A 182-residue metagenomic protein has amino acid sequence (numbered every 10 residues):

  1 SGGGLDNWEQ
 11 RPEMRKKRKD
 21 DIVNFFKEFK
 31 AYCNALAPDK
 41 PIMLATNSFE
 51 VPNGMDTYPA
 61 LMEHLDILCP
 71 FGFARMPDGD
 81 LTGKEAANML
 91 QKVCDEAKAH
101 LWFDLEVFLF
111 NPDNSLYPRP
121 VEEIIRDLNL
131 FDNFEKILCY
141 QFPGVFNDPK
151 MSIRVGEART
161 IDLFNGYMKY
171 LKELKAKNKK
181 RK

Functional and structural regions predicted by a protein language model:
S1, R18-M55, P70, A97-P112 (+1 more regions): Aromatic-lined carbohydrate-recognition surfaces of secreted/lumenal glycan-active proteins
S1-D6, N53-G83, Y140-F142: Aromatic- and acid-rich polysaccharide-binding/catalytic face of secreted or lumenal carbohydrate-active enzymes
S1-L36, P77-E85, L116-P118, E122 (+1 more regions): Active-site cleft segment of glycoside hydrolase catalytic domains centered on the general acid/base Glu
S48-A60, T82-V93, E122-R126: Alpha-helical scaffolding within the catalytic cores of extracellular/periplasmic polymer-degrading hydrolases
L61-E63, E96, D132: Extracellular/periplasmic catalytic domains that process cell-envelope and extracellular macromolecules
G72-G79, A99-R181: Substrate-binding cleft of secreted/luminal carbohydrate-active enzymes
